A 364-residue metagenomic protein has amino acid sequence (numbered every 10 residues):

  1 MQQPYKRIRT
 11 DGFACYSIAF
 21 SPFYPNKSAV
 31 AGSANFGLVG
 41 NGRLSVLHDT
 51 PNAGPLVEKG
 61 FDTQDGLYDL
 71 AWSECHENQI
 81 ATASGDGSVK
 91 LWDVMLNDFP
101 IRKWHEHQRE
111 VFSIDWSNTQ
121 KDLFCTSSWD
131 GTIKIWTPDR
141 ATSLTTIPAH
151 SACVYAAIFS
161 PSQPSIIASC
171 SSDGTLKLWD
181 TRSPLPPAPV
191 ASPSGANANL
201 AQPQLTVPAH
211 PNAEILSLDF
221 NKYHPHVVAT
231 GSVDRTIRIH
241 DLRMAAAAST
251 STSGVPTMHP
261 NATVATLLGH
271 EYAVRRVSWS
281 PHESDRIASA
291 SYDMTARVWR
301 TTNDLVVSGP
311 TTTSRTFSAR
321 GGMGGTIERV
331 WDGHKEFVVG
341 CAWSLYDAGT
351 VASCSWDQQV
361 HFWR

Functional and structural regions predicted by a protein language model:
M1-A152, A156-F159, I166-C170, L176-W179 (+11 more regions): WD40 beta-propeller repeat fold
P186-A201, A247-P260, D304-G325: Intrinsically disordered, low-complexity domain-flanking/linker segments in eukaryotic proteins, enriched
M244: Hydrophobic pocket-lining "lid/loop/helix" segments that shape and contact the acyl-thioester
